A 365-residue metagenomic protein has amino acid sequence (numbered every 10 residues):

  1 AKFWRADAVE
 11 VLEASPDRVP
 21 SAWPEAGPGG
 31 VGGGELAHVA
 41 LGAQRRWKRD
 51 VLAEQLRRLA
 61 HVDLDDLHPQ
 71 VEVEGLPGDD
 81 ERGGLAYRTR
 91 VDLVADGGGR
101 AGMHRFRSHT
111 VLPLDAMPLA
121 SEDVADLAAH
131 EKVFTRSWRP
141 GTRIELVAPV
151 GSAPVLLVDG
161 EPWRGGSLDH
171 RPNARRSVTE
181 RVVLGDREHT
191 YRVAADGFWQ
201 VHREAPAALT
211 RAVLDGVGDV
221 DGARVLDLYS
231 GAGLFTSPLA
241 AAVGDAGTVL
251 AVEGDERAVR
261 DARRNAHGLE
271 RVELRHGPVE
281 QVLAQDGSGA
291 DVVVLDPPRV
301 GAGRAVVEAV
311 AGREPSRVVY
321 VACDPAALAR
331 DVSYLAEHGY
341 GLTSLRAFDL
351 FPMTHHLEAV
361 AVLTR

Functional and structural regions predicted by a protein language model:
A1-L295, V300-E308, E314: Accessory RNA-recognition modules of RNA-modification enzymes
G34, D324, A361: Residue-level signal for inorganic ion chemistry
V62, H338, L363-T364: Short alpha-helix boundary/capping motifs
Y191, L342-T343, R365: A polyampholytic, Gly/Pro-enriched intrinsically disordered region
R275-L357: S-adenosylmethionine
H356-R365: Core SAM-dependent methyltransferase catalytic element
